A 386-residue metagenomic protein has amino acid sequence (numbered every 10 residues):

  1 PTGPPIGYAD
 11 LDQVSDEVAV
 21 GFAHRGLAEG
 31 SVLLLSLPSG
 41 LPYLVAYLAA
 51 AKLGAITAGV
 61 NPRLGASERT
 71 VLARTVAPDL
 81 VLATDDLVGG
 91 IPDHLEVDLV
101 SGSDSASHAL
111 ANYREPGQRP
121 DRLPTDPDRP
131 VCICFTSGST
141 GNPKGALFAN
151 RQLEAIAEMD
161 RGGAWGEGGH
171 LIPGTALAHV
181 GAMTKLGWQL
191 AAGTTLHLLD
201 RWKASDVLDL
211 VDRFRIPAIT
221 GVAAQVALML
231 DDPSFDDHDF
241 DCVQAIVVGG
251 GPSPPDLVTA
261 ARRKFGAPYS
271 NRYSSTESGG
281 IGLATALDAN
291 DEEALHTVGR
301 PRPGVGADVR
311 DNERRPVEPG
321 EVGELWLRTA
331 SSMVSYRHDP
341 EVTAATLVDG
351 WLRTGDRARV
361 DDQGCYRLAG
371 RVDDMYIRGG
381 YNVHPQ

Functional and structural regions predicted by a protein language model:
P1-G40, L44, L48, G65-T70: Conserved AMP-binding/adenylate-forming core of the ANL superfamily
P5-A9, V131-A155: Conserved AMP-binding A3 loop
D12-V20, P127, A146-E167, G174 (+2 more regions): Conserved structural elements of the adenylate-forming
D86-P127, E154, P233: ANL superfamily adenylate-forming
R114-F135, N142, A164-H170, V305: Conserved pre-ATP/AMP-binding loop-to-beta segment of ANL
E154-H170, A178-A218, D232: Conserved AMP-binding/adenylation subdomain of ANL enzymes
A191, I216-T220, L230-E292, G306 (+1 more regions): Gly/Ser/Thr-rich phosphate-binding loop
P316-G320, E324-Q386: Conserved ATP-binding/catalytic segment of the ANL
